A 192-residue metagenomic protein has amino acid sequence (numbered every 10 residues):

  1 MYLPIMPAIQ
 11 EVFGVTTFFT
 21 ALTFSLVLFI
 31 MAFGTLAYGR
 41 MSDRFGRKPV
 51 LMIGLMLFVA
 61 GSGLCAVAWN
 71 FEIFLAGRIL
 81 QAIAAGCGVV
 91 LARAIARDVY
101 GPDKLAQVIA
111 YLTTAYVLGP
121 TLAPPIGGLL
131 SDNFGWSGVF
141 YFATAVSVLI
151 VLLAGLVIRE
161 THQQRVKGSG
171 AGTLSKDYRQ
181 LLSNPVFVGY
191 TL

Functional and structural regions predicted by a protein language model:
M1-T17, Y38: Extracytoplasmic
L28-L36, P120-T121: Residue-level signature of mid-helix packing/kink "hotspots" within the transmembrane helices of 12-pass Major
F33-E72: Conserved MFS/SLC helix-loop-helix module at the cytosolic interface between two early adjacent transmembrane helices
G61-A66, Q81, R97, A154: MFS-fold secondary transporters
E72-R78, G189-Y190: Short hydrophobic/alpha-helical segments at membrane-entry points of transmembrane helices in Major Facilitator
I73, A110-L156: Helix-loop-helix hairpin linking two adjacent transmembrane segments in secondary transporters
G77-Y116: Cytoplasmic helix-loop-helix junction between adjacent transmembrane helices in 12-TM secondary transporters
T161-Y190: Juxtamembrane intracellular "pre-TM" segments in multi-pass secondary transporters
